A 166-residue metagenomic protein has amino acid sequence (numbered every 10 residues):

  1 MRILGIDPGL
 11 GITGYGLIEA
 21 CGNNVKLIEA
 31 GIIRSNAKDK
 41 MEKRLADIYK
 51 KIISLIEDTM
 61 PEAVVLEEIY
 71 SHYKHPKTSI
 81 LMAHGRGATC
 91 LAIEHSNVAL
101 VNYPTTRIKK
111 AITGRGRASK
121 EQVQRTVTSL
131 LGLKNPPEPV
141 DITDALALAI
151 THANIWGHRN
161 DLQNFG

Functional and structural regions predicted by a protein language model:
M1-G166: Phosphate- and other anionic-substrate recognition elements at nucleic-acid/protein interfaces
